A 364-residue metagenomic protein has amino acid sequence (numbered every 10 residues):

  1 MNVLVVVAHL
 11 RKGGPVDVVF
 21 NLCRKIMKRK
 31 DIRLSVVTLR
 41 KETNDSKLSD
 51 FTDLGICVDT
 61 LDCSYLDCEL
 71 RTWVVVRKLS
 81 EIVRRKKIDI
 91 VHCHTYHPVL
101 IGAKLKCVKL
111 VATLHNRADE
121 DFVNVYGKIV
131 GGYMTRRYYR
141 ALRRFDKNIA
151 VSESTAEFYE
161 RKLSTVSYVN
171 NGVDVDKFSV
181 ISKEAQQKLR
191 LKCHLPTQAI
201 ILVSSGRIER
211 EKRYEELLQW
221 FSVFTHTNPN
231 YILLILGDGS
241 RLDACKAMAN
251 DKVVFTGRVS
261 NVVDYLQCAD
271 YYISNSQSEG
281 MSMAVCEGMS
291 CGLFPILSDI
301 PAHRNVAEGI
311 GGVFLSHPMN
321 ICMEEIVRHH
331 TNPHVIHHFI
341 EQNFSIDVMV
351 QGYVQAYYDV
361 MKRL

Functional and structural regions predicted by a protein language model:
L4-V6, P196-K212, L218-F221: Conserved donor-binding/catalytic core segment of Leloir-type glycosyltransferases
V5-R71, F158: N-terminal strand-loop element at the rim of the active site of nucleotide-sugar-dependent glycosyltransferases
C93-V99, L114: Short His-centered aromatic/hydrophobic patch
S154, G172: Carbohydrate-associated surface elements
K188-L191, T331-Q355: A short, well-ordered alpha-helix in the C-terminal region of glycosyltransferases
R258, Q277: Aromatic "clamp/platform" in nucleotide-sugar-dependent glycosyltransferases that forms part of the donor/acceptor
F294-L297: Short hydrophobic beta-strand element within catalytic cores of glycosyltransferases and related nucleotide-activated
A307-N320, I326-H330: Conserved acidic donor-binding segment of nucleotide-sugar-dependent glycosyltransferases
